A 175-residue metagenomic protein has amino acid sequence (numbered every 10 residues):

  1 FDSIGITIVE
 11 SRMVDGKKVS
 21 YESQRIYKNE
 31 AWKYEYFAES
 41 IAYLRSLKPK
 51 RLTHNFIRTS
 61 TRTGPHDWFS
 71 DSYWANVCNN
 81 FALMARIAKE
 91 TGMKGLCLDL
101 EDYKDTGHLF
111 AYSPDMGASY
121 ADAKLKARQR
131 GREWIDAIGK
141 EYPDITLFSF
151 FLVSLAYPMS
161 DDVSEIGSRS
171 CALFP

Functional and structural regions predicted by a protein language model:
F1-P175: Glycan-processing catalytic domains of CAZymes
